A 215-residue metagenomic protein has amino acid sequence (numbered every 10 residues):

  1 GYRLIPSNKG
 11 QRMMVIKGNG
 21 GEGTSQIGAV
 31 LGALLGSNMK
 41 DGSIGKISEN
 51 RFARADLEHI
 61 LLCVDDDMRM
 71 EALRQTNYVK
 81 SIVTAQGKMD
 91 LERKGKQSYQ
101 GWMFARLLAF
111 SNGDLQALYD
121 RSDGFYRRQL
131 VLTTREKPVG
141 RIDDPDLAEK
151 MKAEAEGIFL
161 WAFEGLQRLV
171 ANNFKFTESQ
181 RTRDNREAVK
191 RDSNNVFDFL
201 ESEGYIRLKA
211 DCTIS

Functional and structural regions predicted by a protein language model:
G1-L61, L130-T133, F159-A162, A171-F174 (+3 more regions): P-loop NTPase catalytic core of nucleic-acid-dependent motor ATPases
R3-L4, N112-L118: Short beta-turn/strand-loop junction motif enriched in small, turn-promoting residues
G23-S25, E71-R74, L115-R121, P138-D143: Switch/connector loops and helix/strand junctions flanking conserved nucleotide-binding motifs in nucleotide-processing
L31, D66, V79, L108 (+2 more regions): Conserved RecA-like P-loop NTPase ATPase core
K40, F52-Q100, L118: Conserved nucleotide-sensing/catalytic segment adjacent to the nucleotide-binding pocket in NTP-handling enzymes
C63-D65, W102-N112: Structural recognition of the conserved hydrophobic beta-strand(s) that form the central parallel beta-sheet of P-loop
Q100-R106, Y119-K190, F197-D198: Phosphate-sensing "switch" segment of ASCE/P-loop ATPases
D192-I214: Positively charged, polyanion-binding regions of nucleic-acid-associated proteins
